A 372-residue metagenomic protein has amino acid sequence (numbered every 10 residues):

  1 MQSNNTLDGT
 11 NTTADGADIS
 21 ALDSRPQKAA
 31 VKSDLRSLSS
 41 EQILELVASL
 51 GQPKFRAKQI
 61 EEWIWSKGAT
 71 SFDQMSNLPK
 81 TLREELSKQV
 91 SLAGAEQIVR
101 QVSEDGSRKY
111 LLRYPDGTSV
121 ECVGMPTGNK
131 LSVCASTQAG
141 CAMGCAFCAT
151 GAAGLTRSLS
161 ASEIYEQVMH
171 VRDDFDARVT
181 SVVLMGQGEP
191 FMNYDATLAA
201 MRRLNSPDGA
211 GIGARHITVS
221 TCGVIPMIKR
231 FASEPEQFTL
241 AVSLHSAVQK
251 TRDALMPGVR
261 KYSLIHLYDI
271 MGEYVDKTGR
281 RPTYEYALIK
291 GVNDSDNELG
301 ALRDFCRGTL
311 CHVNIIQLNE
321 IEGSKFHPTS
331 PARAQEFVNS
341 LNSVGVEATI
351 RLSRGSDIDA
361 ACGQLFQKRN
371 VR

Functional and structural regions predicted by a protein language model:
M1-T118, G128, G272-R281, Y286-R372: Auxiliary Fe-S-binding modules of radical SAM enzymes
S103, S136-T137, S220, S243: Short linear Ser/Thr-Pro motifs
E121: Basic, low-complexity intrinsically disordered segments
G124-M125, A196: Residue-level structural signal for beta-strand termini and adjacent loop
P126-E163: Canonical Radical SAM [4Fe-4S] cluster-binding loop centered on the CxxxCxxC motif and its immediate flanking residues
A152-S181: Conserved alpha-helical substructure of the radical SAM core
R172-S181, G186-T349: Conserved AdoMet/S-adenosylmethionine-binding subsite of the radical SAM
